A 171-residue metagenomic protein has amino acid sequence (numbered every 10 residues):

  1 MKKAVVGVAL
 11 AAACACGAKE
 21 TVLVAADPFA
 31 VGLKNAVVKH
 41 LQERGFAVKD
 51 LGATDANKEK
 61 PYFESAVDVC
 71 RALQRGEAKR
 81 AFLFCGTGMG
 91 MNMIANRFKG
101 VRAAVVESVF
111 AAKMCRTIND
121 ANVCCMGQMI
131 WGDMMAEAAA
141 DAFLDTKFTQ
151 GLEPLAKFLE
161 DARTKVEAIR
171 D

Functional and structural regions predicted by a protein language model:
V8-C16: Hydrophobic h-region of N-terminal signal peptides that target proteins for export in Gram-negative bacteria
T21-L23, K79-L83, R102-A104, A121-C125: Structural motif
L23-A25, F29-L33, V109-D171: C-terminal binding/interaction regions
G32-E43: Short, solvent-exposed amphipathic alpha-helices that sit in or adjacent to ligand/effector-binding or catalytic
A47-E59: A short beta-strand-loop structural module common to alpha/beta enzyme folds
V48, V101-S108: Short hydrophobic/aromatic-enriched beta-strand-loop microsegments
Y62-L83: Short, structured active-site "lid" loops
G90-R102: Short Gly/Thr/Asp-enriched flexible loops that form oxyanion-binding sites at enzyme active sites
